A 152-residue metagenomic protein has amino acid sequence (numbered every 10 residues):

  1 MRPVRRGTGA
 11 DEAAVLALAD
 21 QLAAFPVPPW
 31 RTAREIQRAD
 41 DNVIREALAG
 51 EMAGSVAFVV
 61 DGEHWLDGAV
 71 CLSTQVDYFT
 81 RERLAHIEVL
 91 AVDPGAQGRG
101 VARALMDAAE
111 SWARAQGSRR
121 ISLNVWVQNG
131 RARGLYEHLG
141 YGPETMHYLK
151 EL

Functional and structural regions predicted by a protein language model:
P3-A17, P28: A short beta-loop-alpha structural element at the N-terminal edge of CoA-dependent acyl/N-acetyltransferase catalytic
A23-E46: Conserved GNAT-fold acetyl-CoA-binding loop/helix
R45-V59, H86: A short helix-loop-beta-strand connector motif used in the catalytic cores of GNAT acetyltransferases and, in some
V59, W65-T74, H86, A91: Conserved beta-strand in the GNAT
R81-P94, M146-L149: Conserved acetyl-CoA binding element of GNAT-fold acetyltransferases
V92, G98-S111, A115, G134 (+1 more regions): Conserved acetyl-CoA-binding loop-helix of GNAT-fold acetyltransferases
R103, V127-T145, K150: Conserved active-site alpha-helix within GNAT-family acetyltransferase domains
A113-N124: Conserved GNAT acetyl-CoA-binding A-motif
